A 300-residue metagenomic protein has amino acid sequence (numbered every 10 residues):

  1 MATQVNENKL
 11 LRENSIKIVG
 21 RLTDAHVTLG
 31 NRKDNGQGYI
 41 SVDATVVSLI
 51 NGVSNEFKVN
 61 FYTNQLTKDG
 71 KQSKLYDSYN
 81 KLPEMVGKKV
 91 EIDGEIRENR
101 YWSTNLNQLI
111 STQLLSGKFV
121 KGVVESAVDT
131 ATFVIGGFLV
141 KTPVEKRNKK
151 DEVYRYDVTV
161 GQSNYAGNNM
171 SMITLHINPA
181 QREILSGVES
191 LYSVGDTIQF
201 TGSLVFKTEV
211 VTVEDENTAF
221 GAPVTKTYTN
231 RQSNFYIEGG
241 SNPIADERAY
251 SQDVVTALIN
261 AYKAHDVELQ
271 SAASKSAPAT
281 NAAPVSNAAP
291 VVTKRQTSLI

Functional and structural regions predicted by a protein language model:
M1-I300: OB-fold and OB-like single-stranded nucleic-acid-recognition modules and their adjacent interaction interfaces
